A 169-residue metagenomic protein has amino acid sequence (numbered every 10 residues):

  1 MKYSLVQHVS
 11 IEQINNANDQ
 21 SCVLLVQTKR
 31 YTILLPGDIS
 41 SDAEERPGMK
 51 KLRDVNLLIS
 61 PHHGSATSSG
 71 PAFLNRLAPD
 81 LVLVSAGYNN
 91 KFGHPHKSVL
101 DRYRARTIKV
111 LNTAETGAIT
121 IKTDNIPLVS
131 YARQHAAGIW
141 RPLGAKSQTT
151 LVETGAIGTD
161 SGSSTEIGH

Functional and structural regions predicted by a protein language model:
M1-L57, E115-H169: Core dinuclear metal-dependent hydrolase active-site scaffold
E45-A118: Cap/insert and terminal regions of metallo-dependent hydrolase folds
